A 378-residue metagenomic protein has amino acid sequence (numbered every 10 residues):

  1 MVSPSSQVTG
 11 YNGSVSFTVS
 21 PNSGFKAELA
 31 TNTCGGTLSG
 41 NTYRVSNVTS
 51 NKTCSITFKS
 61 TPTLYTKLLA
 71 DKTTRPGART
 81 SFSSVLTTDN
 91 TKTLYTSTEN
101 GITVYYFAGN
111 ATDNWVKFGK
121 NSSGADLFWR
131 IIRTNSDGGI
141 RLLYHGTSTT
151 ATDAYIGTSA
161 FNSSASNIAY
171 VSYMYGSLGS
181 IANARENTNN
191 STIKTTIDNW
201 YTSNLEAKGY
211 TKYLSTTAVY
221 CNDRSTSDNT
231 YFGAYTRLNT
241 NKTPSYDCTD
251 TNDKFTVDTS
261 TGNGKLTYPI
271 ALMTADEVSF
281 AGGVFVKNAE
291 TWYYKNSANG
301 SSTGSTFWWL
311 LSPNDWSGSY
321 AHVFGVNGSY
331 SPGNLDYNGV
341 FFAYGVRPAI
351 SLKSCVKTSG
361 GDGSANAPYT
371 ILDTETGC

Functional and structural regions predicted by a protein language model:
M1-N12, K26: Conserved N-terminal submotifs of small, disulfide-stabilized extracellular modules
V2-P4, T42, N334: Short structured motifs
S6, T42, T53-S55, F128 (+1 more regions): Well-ordered beta-strand positions in beta-sheet-rich domains
V8-N12, L38, N47-T49, F341: Surface-exposed coil/turn segments at beta-strand junctions on protein surfaces, enriched
G13-R44: Surface-exposed interfaces of beta-sheet-rich extracellular modules
V15-V19, N51-F58, I350: Append "Rare intracellular matches occur via the same short Y/T/C beta-strand/loop motifs
N41-T61: Conserved "repeat-terminator" motif of extracellular CCP/Sushi domains
S60-C378: Long, domain-scale functional regions
